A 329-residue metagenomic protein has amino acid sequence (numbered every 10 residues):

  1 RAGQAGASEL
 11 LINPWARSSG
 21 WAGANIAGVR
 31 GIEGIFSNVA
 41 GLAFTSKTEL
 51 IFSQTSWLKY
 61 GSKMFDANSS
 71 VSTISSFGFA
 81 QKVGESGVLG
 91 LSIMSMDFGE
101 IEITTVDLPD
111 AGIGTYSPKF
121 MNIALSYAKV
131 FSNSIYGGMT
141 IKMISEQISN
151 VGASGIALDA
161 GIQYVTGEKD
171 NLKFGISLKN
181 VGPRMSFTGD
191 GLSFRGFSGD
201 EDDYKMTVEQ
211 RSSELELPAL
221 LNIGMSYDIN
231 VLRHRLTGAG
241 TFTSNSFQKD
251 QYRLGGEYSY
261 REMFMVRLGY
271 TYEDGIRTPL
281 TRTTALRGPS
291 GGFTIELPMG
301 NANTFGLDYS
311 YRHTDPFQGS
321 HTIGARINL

Functional and structural regions predicted by a protein language model:
R1-L329: Subset of outer-membrane beta-barrel
